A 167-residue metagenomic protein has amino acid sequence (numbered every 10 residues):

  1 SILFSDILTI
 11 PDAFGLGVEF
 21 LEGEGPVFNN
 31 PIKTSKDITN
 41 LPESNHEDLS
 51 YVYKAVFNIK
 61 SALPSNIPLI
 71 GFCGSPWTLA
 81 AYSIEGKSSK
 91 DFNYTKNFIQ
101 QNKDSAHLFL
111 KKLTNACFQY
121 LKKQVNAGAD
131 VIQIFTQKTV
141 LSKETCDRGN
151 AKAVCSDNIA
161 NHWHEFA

Functional and structural regions predicted by a protein language model:
S1: Active-site-flanking structural segment that lines cofactor/substrate pockets
L8-G23: Glycine-rich loop at the start of a catalytic domain that most often binds anionic cofactors/ligands
D12-L16, P31, A80-I84: Short, conserved acidic/polar surface loops in the N-terminal third of protein domains
F20-G25, S88-F92: Short, charged low-complexity intrinsically disordered segments located at boundaries of structured domains
L21-V27, A151-C155: Short, structured secondary-structure boundary patches
G23-A62: A gly/proline- and charged-residue-enriched helix-loop-helix capping module
D48-A167: Active-site loop segments of alpha/beta catalytic cores
